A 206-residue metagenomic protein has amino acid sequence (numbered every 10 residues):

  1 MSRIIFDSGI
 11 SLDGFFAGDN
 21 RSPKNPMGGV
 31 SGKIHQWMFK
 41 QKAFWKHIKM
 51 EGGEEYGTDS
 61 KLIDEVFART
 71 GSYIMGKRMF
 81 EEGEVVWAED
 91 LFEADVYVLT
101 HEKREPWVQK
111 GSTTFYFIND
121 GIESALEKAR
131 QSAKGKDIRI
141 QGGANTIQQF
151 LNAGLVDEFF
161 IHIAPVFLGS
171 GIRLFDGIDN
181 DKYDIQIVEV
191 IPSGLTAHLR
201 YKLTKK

Functional and structural regions predicted by a protein language model:
M1-K206: Enzymes that bind and transform nitrogen-containing heteroaromatic metabolites
